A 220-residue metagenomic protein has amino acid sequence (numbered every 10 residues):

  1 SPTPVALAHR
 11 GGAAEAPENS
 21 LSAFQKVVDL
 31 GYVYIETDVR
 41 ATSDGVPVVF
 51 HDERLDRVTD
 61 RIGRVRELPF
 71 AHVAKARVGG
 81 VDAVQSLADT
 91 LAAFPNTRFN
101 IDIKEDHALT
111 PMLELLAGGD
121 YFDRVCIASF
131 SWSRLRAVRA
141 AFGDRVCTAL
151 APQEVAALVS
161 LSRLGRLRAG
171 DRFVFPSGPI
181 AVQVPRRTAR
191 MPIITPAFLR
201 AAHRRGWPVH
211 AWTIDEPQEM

Functional and structural regions predicted by a protein language model:
S1-M220: Phosphate-group recognition and catalysis centered on beta-loop-alpha active-site segments
